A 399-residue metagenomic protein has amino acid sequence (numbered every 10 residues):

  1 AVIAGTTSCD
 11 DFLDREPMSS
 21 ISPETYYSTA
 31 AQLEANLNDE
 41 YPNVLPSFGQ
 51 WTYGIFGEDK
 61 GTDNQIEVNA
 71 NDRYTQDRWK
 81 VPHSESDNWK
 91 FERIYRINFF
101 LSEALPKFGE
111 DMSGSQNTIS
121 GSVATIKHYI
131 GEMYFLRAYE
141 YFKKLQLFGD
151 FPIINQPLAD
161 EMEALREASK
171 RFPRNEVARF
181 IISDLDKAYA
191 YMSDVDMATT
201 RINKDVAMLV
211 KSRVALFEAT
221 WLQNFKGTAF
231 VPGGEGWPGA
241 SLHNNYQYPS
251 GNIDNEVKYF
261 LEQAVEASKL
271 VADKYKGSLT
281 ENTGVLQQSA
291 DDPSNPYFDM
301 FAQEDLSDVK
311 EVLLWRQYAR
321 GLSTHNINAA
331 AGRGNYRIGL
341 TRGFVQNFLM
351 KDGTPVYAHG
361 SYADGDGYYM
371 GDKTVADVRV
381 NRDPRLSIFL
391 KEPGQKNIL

Functional and structural regions predicted by a protein language model:
I3-T6, Y141: Bacterial Sec-type N-terminal signal peptides, specifically the leucine/valine-rich hydrophobic h-region
C9-G57, A376-V380, L390: Membrane-proximal, proline-rich intrinsically disordered regions
S28, E34-S47, I66-F148, A164-K204 (+3 more regions): Conserved, well-structured interaction surfaces
D111-V123, F151-R171, L222-Q263: Short coil/linker segments at helix-helix boundaries
L145-Q146, P152, D196, F217-K226: Short coil/turn linking the two alpha-helices of tandem helical-hairpin repeats
E256-G371: Polar, glycine-rich mid-to-C-terminal structural blocks that act as macromolecule-binding/assembly scaffolds
V375-L399: C-terminal substrate/ligand-recognition segments
